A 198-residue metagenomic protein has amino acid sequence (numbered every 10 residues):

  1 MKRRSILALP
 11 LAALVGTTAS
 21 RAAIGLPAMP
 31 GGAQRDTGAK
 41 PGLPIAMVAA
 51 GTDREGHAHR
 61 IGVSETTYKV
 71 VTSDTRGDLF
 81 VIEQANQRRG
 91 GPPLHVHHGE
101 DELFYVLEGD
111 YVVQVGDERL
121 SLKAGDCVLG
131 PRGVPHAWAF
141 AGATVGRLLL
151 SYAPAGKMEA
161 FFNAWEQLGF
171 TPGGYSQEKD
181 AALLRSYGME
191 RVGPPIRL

Functional and structural regions predicted by a protein language model:
K2-P27: N-terminal export signals
S20-I61: C-terminal segment of N-terminal export signals and the immediately downstream linker at the start of the mature
A58-L94, E100: A short glycine-rich, His/Asp/Glu-containing loop-to-beta-strand
A85, H98-V113: Short, conserved beta-strand element in jelly-roll/cupin
E118-R132: Short acidic-glycine-tyrosine-enriched beta hairpin
R132-E159: Ligand-binding loop in jelly-roll beta-barrel domains
R147, E159-F170: A hydrophobic, small-residue-rich beta->alpha segment in the mid-to-C-terminal subdomain of diverse proteins
Q167-L198: Acidic/histidine-enriched, glycine/proline-rich intrinsically disordered or flexible terminal extensions
